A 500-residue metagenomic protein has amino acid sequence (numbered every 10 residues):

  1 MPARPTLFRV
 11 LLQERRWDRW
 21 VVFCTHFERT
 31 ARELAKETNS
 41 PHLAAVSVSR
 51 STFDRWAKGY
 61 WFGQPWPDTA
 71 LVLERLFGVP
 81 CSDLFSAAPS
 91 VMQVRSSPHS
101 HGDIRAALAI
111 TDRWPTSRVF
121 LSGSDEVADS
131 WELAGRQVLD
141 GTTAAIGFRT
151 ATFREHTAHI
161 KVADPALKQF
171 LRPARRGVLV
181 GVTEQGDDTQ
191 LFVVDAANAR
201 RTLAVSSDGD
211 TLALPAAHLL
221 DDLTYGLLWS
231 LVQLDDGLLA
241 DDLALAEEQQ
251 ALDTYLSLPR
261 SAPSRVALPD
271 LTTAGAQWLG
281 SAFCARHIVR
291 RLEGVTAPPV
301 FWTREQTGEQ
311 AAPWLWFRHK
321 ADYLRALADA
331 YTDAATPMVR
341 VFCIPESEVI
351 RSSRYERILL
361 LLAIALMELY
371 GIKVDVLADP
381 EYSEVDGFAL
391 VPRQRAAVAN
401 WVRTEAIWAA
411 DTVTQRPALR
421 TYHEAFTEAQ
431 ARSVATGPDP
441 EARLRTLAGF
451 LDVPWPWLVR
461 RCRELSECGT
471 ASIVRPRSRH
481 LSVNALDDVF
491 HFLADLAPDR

Functional and structural regions predicted by a protein language model:
M1-R29, K36-G147, A151, H156-H159 (+5 more regions): Short amphipathic recognition helices of helix-turn-helix/homeodomain-type DNA-binding modules
T25, T30, K36, S40 (+10 more regions): Generic detector of ordered, mature protein regions
D129-R500: Hydrophobic protein-protein interaction segments
